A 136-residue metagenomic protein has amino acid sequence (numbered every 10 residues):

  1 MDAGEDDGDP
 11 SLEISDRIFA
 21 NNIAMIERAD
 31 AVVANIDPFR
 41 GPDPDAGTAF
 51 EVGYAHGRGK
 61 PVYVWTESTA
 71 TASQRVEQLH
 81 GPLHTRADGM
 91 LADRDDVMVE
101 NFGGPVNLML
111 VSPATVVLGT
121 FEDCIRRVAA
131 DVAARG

Functional and structural regions predicted by a protein language model:
M1-G136: Conserved catalytic or regulatory cores that recognize and/or transform ribose-phosphate-containing ligands
